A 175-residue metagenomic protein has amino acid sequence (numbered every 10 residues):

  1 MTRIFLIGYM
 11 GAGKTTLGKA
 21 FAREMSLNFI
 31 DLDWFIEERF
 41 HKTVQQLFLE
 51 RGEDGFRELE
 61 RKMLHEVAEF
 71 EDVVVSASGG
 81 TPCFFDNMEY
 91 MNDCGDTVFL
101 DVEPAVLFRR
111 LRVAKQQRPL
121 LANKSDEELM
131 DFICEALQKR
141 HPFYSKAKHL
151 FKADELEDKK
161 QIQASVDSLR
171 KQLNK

Functional and structural regions predicted by a protein language model:
L6: Hydrophobic anchor at the beta1->P-loop junction of P-loop NTPases
Y9: P-loop (Walker A) phosphate-binding loop of NTP-binding proteins
A12: ATP-binding Walker
T15: Walker A/P-loop
E24, Q138-K175: NTP-dependent small-molecule kinase module
W34-N92, Q117: ATP-dependent small-molecule kinase phosphotransfer cores that center on conserved nucleotide phosphate-binding segments
C94-H141: A glycine- and Lys/Arg-enriched "phosphate-lid" helix/loop adjacent to the NTP-binding pocket of small-molecule kinases
